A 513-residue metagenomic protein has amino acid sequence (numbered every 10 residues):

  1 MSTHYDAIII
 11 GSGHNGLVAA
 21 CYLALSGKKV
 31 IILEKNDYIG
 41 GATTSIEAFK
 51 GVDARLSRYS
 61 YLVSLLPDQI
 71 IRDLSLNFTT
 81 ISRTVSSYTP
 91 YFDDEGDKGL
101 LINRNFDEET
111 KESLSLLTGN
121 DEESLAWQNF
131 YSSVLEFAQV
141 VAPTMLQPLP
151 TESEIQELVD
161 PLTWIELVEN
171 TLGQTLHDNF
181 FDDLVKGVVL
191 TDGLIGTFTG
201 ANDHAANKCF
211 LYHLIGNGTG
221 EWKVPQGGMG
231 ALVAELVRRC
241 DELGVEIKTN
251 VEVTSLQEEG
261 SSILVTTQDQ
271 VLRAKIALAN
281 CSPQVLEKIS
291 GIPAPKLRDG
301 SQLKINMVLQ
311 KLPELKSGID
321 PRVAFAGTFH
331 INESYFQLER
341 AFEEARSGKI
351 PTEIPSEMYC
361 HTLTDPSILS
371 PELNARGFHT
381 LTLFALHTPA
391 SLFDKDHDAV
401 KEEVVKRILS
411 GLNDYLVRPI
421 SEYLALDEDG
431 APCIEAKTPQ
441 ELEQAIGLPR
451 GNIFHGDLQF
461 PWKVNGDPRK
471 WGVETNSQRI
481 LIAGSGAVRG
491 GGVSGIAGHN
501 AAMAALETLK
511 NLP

Functional and structural regions predicted by a protein language model:
T3-V140, D299: N-terminal glycine-rich phosphate/pyrophosphate-binding loop and immediately adjacent elements
E95-H204: Rossmann-like flavin
D160-L172, G216-R238, D396-E402: Short beta-strand to alpha-helix junction loop
D182, K186-A201, E353-Y359, R418-V488: A glycine-rich dinucleotide-binding beta-alpha-beta segment and adjacent secondary-structure elements that constitute
Y212-S262, T267: Helical element adjacent to the flavin cofactor pocket in flavoenzyme catalytic cores
V251-L373: Mid-domain catalytic core of redox enzymes that form a hydrophobic substrate pocket/lid adjacent to a catalytic redox
E357-L458: FAD-dependent oxidoreductase catalytic-site/capping-region signature
S485-L506: A conserved FAD-binding loop/helix module that cradles the flavin
